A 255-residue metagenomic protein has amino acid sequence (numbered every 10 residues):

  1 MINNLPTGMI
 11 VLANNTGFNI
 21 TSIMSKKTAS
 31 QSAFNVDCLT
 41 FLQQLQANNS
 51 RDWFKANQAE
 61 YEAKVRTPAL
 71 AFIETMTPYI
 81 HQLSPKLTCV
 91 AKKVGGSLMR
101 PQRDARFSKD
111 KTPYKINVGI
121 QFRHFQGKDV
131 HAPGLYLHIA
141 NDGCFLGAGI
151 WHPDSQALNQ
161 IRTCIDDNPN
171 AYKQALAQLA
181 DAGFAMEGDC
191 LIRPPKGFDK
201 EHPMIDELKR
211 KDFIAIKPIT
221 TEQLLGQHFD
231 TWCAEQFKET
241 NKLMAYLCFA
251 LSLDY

Functional and structural regions predicted by a protein language model:
G8, T16-G17: N-terminal amphipathic/hydrophobic targeting modules at extreme N-termini, encompassing cleavable Sec/SRP-type signal
S25-R51, P68, I73, T77 (+5 more regions): Long, solvent-exposed, polar/charged low-complexity segments
C38, Q43-P101: Active-site acidic/histidine clusters and adjacent loop/turn architecture that either coordinate catalytic ions
K86, S97-L98, Q102-H124, Q174-L191: Soluble extramembrane domains of integral membrane proteins
Q102-C164: Aromatic- and glycine-enriched beta-alpha-beta binding-site module
G147-G188: An exposed acidic His-Trp-rich patch
